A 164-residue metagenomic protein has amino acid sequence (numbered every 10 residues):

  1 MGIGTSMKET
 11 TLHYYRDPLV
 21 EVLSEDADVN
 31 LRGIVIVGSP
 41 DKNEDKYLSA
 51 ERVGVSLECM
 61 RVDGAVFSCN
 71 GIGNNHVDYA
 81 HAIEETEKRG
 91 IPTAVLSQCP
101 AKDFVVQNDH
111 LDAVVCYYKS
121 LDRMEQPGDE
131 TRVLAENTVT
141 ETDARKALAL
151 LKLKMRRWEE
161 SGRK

Functional and structural regions predicted by a protein language model:
M1-K164: An N-terminal assembly and electron-transfer interface module characteristic of large anaerobic redox and radical
